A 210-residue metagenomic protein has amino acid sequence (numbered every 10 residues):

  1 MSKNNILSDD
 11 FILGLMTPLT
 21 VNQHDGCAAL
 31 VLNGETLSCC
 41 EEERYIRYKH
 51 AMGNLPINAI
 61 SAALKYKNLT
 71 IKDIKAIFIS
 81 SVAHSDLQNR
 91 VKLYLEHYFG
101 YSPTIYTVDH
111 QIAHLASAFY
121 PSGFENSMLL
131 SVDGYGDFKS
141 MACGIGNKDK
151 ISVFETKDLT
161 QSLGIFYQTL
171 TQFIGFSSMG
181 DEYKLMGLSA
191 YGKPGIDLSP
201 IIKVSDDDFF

Functional and structural regions predicted by a protein language model:
M1-F210: Short acidic/glycine-rich loops and adjacent helix/strand connectors that line catalytic pockets where negatively
